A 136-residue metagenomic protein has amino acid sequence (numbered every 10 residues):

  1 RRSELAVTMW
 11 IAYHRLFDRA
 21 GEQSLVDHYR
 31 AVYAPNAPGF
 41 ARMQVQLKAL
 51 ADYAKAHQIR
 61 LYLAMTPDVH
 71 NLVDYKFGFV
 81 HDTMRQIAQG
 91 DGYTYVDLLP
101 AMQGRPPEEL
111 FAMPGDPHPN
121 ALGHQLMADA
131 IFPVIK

Functional and structural regions predicted by a protein language model:
R1-Q86, G90-Y93, L98-G104, E108-E109: Serine-dependent acyl-ester chemistry module
P114-K136: Histidine-centered active-site loop/cap adjacent to the catalytic His in serine esterases/O-acetyl transfer systems
